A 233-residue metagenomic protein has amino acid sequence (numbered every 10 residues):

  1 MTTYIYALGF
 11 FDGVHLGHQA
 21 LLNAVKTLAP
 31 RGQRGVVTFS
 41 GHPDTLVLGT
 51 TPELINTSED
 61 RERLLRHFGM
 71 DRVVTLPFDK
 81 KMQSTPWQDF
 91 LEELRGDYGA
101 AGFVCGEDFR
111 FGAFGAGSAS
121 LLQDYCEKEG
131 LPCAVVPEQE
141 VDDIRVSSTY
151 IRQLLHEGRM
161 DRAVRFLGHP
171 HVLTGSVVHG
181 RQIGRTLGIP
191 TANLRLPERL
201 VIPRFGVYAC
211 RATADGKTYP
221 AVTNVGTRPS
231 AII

Functional and structural regions predicted by a protein language model:
T2-S58: N-terminal catalytic cores of NTP/NDP-binding nucleotidyl/phosphoryl-transfer enzymes
H15, L65, F103, A163 (+1 more regions): Residue-level signal for inorganic ion chemistry
Q33-G35, D71-R72, P132: Residues at the starts of beta-strands that form the adenosine-phosphate
P52-R61, Q83-L91: Glycine-rich, highly charged phosphate/nucleotide-binding loops
D60-V74: A glycine-rich helix N-cap at a beta->alpha junction
S84-T191, F205: Classical nucleotidyltransferase
G180-I233: Phosphate/ribose-recognition catalytic cores of enzymes acting on nucleotide-derived substrates
